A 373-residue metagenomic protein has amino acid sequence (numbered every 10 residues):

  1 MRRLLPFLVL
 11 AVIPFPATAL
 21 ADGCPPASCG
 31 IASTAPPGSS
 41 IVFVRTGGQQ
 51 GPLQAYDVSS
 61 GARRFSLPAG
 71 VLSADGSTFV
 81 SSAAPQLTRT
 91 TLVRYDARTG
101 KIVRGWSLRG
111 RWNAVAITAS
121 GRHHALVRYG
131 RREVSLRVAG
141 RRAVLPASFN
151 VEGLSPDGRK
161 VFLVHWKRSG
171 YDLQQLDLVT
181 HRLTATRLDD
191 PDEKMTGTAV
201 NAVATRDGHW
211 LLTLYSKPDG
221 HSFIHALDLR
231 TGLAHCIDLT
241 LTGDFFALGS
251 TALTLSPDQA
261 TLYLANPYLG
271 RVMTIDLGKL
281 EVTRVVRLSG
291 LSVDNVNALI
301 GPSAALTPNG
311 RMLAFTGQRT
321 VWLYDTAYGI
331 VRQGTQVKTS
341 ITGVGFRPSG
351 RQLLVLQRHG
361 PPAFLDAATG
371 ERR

Functional and structural regions predicted by a protein language model:
P6-P16: Bacterial N-terminal signal peptides
A21-F65, L72, G76-S77: An edge-strand/N-cap motif at the start of beta-rich repeat modules
P26-A35, S66-S77, R109-S120, A147-D157 (+4 more regions): Repeated scaffold domains used in trafficking and secretory/extracellular systems, primarily beta-propellers
G38-S40, G76-S77, R122-H123, D157-R159 (+4 more regions): Short coil/turn segments that connect the beta-strands within blades of beta-propeller domains
I41-F43, F79-V80, A125-L126, F162 (+4 more regions): Structural core positions within WD40/WD-like beta-propeller blades
G47-Q50, A84-R89, G130-E133, W166-G170 (+4 more regions): Short glycine/acidic-enriched loop and turn motifs that connect beta-strands
V58-G61, D96-G100, R137-R141, D177-H181 (+4 more regions): Short loop/turn segments that connect beta-strands within beta-propeller blades
R64-A69, V103-L108, R142-F149, L183-D190 (+4 more regions): Beta-propeller fold detector
